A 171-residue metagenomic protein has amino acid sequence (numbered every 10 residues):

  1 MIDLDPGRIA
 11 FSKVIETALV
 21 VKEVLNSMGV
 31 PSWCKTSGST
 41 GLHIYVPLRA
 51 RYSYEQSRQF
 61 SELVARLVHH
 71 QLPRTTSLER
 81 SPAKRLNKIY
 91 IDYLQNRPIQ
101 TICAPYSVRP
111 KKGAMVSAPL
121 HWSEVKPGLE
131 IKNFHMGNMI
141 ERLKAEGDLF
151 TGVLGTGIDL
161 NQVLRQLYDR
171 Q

Functional and structural regions predicted by a protein language model:
M1-T40, L48-Q56, Q171: Signature for HUH/AEP ssDNA processing cores
P6-F11, V20, E55-Q171: C-terminal accessory nucleic-acid interaction domains of nucleic acid-metabolism proteins
T40-G41, V64: Short amphipathic alpha-helical segments, especially helix-boundary/capping motifs
G41-L42, R85: Short secondary-structure capping/turn micro-motifs that flank functional sites
H43-R49, Y90-Y93: A short beta-strand motif that forms the metal-chelation/ATP-contact edge of phosphoryl-transfer active sites
